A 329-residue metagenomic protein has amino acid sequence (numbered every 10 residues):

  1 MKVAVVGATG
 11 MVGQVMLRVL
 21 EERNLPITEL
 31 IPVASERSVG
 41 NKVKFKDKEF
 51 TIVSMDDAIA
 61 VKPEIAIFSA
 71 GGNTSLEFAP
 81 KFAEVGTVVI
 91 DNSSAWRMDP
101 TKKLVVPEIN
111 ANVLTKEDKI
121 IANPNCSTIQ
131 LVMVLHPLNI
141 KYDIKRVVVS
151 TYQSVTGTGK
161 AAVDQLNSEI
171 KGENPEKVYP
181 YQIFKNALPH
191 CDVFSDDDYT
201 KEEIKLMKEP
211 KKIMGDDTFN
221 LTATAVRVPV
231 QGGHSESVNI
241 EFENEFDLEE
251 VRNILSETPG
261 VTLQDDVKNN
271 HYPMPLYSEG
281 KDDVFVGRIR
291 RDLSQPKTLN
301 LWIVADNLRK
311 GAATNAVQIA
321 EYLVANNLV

Functional and structural regions predicted by a protein language model:
M1-I183, T218-N220, V284-F285, I289-Q295 (+3 more regions): N-terminal Rossmann-like NAD(P) cofactor-binding subdomain of oxidoreductases, focused on the glycine-rich
A66, V155-V329: Charged docking surfaces used in two-component/phosphorelay signaling
